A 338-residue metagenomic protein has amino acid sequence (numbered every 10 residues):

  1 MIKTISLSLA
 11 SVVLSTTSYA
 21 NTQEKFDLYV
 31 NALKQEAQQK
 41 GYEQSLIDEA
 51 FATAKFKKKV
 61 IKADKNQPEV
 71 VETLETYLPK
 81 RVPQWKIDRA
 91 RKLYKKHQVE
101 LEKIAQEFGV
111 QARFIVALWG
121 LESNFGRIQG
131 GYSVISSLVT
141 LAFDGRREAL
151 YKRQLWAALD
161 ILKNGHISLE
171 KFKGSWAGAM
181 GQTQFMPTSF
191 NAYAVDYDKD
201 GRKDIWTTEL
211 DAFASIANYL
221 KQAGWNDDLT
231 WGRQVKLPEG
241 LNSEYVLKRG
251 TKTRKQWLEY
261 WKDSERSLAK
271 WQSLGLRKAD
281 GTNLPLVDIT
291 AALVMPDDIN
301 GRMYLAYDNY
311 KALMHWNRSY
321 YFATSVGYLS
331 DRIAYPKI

Functional and structural regions predicted by a protein language model:
S6-S15: Bacterial N-terminal signal peptides
N21-F108: An acidic, Gly/Ser/Thr/Pro-rich helix-cap/linker signature
A37, D48-F56, G109-G126, A158-I161 (+1 more regions): Short, functionally critical alpha-helical segments immediately adjacent to catalytic or ligand/cofactor-binding
I47-V70, W119-S123, S133-I135, Q234-N242: Acidic helix-start/capping segments at beta-turn-to-alpha-helix junctions
F56-A63, S123-Y132, D144-E148, N164-E170 (+3 more regions): Secretory-pathway/luminal and periplasmic proteins that interact with or process carbohydrate-rich
V134-A142, L155, M180-V195, I216: Substrate-binding/active-site groove segments that recognize and process beta-1,4-linked N-acetyl-hexosamine
Y197-I205: Acidic, glycine-anchored loop motifs typical of Ca2+
P238-I338: C-terminal soluble interaction/assembly domains
